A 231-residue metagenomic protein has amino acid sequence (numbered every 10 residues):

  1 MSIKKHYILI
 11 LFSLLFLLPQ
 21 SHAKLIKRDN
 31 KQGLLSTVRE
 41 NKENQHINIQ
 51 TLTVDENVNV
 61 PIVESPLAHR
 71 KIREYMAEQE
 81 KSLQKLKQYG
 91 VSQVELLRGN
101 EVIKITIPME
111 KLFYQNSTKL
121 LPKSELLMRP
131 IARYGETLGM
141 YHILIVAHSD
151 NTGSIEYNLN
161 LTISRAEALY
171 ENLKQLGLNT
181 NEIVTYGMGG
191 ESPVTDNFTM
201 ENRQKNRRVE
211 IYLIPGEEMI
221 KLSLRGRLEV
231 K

Functional and structural regions predicted by a protein language model:
S2-H6, P19-V102, K231: N-terminal targeting leaders that direct proteins to extracytoplasmic destinations
I10-F16: Bacterial N-terminal signal peptides
L11, R133, N160-S164: A broad detector of short, well-ordered amphipathic alpha-helices that serve as recognition/interaction surfaces
R70-M76, R98-R129, T152-I155: Short, solvent-exposed beta-strand/turn patches at coil↔beta or beta↔helix junctions that act as interaction loops
M76-Q79, S124, T162, A166: Generic alpha-helical secondary structure
S82-G90, F113-V146, I211, E218-R225 (+1 more regions): Periplasmic peptidoglycan-binding/anchoring modules of Gram-negative envelope and division proteins
Y89-V91, R98-V102, P108, Q115 (+4 more regions): Extracytoplasmic
H148-L224: Periplasmic OmpA-like peptidoglycan-binding domain that tethers envelope proteins to the cell wall
